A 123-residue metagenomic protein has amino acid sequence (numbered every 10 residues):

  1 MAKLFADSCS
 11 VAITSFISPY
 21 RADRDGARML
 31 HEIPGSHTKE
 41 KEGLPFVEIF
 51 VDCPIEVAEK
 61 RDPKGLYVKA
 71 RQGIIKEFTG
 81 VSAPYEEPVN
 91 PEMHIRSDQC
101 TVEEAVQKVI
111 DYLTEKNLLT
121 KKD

Functional and structural regions predicted by a protein language model:
A2-A70, E77: ATP-dependent NMP and nucleoside kinases share a basic, alpha-helical "lid"
S8, L30-I33, P88, Y112 (+1 more regions): Conserved, well-folded catalytic cores of nucleic-acid-processing and energy-transducing macromolecular machines
D52-I55, E59-K108, E115-D123: Small-molecule kinase domains that catalyze NTP-dependent phosphoryl transfer to phosphate-bearing small molecules
